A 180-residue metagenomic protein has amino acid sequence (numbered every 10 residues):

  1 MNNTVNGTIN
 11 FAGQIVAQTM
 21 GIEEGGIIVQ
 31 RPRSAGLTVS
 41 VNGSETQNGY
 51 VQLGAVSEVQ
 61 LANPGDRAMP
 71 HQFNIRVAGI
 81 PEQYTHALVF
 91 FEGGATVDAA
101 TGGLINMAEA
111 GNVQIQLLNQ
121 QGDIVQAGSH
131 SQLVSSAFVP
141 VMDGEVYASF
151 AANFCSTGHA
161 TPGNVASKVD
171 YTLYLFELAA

Functional and structural regions predicted by a protein language model:
M1-A180: Mature extracellular/passenger domains of Gram-negative fimbrial/pilin and adhesin proteins
